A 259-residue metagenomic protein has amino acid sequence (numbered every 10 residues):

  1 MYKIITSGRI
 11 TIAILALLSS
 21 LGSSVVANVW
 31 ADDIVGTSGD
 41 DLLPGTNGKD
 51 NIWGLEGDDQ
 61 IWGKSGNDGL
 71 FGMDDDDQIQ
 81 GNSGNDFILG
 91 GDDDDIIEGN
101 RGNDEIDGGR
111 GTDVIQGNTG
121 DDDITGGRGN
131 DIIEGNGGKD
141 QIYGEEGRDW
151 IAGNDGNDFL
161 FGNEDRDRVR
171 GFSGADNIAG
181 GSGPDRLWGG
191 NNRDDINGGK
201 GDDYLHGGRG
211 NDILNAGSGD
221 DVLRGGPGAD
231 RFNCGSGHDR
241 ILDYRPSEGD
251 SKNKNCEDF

Functional and structural regions predicted by a protein language model:
Y2-I14: Bacterial N-terminal signal peptides that target proteins for export
S19-N28: C-terminal segment of classical bacterial N-terminal signal peptides
A27-G69: N-terminal segments that cap or nucleate solenoid repeat domains
G36, G45, G54, G63 (+20 more regions): Glycine-centered beta-turn/loop sites at beta-strand termini
D40, K49, D58, N67 (+19 more regions): Consensus positions within tandem repeat domains that build extended binding/scaffold surfaces
R224-F259: Leucine-rich solenoid repeat scaffolds
